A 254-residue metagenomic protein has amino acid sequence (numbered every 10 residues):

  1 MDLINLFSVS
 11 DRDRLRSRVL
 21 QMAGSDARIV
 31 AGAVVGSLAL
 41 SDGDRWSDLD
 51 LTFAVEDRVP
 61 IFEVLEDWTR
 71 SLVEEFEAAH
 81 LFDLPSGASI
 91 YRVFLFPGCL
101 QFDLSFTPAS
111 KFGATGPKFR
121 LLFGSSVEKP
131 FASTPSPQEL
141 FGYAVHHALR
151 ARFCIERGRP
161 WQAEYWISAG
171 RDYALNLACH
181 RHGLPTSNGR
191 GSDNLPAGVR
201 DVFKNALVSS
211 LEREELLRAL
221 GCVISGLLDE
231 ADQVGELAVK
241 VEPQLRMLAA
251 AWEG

Functional and structural regions predicted by a protein language model:
D2-A27, L38-L40, F53-L104: Metal-dependent nucleotidyltransferase catalytic core
A31-V34: Hydrophobic/anchoring residues in structured secondary elements
L40-W46: Short glycine-biased active-site loop of nucleotidyltransferases that positions the nucleotide triphosphate and helps
S110-E139: A short, charged helix-loop
K129-G254: Conserved nucleotidyltransferase catalytic core and NTase-mimicking acidic/glycine-rich helix/loop elements in nucleic
